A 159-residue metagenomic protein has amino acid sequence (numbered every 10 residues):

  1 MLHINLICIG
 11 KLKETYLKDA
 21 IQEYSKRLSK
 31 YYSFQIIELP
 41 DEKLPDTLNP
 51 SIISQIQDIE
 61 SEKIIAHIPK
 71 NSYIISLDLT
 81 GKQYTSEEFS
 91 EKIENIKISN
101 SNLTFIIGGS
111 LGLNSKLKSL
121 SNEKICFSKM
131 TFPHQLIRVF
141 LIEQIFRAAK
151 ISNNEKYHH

Functional and structural regions predicted by a protein language model:
M1-L28: N-terminal beta1-alpha1 ligand-phosphate binding loop
H3, S101-I106: Loop/turn-to-beta-strand initiation segments
L6, I75, G108, L141: Conserved RecA-like P-loop NTPase ATPase core
I7, Q35-I37: General small-molecule cofactor/ligand-binding pocket signal
L12, L79-K82, G109-G112: Short glycine-rich anion-binding loops that position phosphate/pyrophosphate groups of nucleotides and phosphorylated
Y32, N71-S72, S121-N122: Short, well-ordered alpha-helix to beta-strand connector turns
P40-S101: S-adenosyl-L-methionine/SAH cofactor-binding core of RNA-modifying enzymes
L111, S115-H159: Structured adenosyl-cofactor binding patch, chiefly the S-adenosyl-L-methionine
